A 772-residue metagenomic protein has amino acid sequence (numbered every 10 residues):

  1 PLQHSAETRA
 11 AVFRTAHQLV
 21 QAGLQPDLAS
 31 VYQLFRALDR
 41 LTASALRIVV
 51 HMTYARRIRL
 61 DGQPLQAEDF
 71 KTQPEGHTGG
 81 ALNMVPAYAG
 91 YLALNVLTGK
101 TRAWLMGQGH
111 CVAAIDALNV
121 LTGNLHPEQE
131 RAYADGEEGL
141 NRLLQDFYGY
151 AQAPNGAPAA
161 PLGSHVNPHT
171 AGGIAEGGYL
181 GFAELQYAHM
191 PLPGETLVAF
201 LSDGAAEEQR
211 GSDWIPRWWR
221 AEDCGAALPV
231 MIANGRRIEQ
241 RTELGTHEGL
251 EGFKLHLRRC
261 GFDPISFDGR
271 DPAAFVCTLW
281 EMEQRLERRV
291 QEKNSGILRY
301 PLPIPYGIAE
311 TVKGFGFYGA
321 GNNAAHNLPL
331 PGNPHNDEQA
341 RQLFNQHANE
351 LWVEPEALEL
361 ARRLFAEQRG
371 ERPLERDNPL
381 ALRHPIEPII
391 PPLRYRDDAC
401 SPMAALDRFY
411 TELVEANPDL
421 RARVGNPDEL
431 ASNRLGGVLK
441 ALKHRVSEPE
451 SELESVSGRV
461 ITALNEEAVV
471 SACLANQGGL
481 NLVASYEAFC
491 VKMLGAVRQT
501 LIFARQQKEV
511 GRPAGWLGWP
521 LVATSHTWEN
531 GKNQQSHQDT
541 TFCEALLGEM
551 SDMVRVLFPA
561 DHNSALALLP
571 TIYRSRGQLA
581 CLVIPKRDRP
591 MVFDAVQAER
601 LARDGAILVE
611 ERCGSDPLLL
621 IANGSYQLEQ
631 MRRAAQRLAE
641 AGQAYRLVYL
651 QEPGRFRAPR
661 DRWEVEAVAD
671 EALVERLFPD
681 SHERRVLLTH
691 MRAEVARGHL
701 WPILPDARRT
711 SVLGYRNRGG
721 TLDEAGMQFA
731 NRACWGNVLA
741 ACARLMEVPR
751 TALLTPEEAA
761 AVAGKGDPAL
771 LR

Functional and structural regions predicted by a protein language model:
P1-G23: Intrinsically disordered, low-structural-confidence terminal and linker regions
L34, L38-P64, T72-E222, G436-V438 (+2 more regions): Cofactor-binding active-site loop characterized by glycine-rich and histidine/acidic residues
D39, T53-I58, W104, L360-W516 (+5 more regions): Non-catalytic terminal/interface segments that mediate subunit docking, oligomerization, and allosteric communication
D69-V85, W104-C111, A157-E176, S202-A205 (+7 more regions): Active-site nucleophile and cofactor-binding loops and adjacent substrate-binding regions of central metabolic enzymes
F70-E75, V85-R102, P161-G163, L180-L185 (+8 more regions): Short alpha-helical segments and helix-capping/turn motifs at coil-helix boundaries
L125-L140, W219-V230, R259, E448 (+2 more regions): A glycine-rich helix N-cap at a beta->alpha junction
L143-P161, G172-E176, Q186, M190-V198 (+6 more regions): Thiamine diphosphate
R341-A399, N737, C742-V748, E757-K765: N-terminal leader/propeptide and maturation segments of large enzyme subunits in energy/redox metabolism and hydrolases
